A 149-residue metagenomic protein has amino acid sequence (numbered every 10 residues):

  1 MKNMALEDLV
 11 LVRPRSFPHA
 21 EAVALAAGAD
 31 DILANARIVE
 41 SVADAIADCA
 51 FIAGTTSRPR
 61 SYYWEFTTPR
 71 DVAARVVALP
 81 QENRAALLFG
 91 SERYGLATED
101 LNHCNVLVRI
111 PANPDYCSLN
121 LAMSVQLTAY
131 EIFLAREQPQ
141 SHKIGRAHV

Functional and structural regions predicted by a protein language model:
K2-H148: Post-transcriptional modification and biogenesis factors for structured RNAs of the translation apparatus
